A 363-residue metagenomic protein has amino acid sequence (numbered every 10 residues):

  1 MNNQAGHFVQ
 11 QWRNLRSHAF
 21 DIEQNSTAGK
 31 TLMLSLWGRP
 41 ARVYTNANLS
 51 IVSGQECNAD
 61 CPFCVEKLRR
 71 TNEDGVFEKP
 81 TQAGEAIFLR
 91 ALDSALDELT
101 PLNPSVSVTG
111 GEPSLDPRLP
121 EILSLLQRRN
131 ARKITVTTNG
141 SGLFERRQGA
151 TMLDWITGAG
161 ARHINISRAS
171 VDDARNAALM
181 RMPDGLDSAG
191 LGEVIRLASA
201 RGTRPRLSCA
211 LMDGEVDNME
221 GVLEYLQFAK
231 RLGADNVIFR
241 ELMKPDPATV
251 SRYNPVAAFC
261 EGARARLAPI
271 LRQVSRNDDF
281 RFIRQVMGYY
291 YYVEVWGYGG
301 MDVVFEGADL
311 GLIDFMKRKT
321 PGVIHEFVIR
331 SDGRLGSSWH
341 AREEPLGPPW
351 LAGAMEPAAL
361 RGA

Functional and structural regions predicted by a protein language model:
N2-M33, Y290-V295: A broadly conserved sequence feature marking short terminus-proximal activation segments in nucleic acid-centric
N3-A5, R16-H18, L32-L36, P40 (+2 more regions): Flexible mid-to-C-terminal extensions adjoining Fe-S/redox cofactors in radical SAM and related proteins
H18-A91: Canonical Radical SAM [4Fe-4S] cluster-binding loop centered on the CxxxCxxC motif and its immediate flanking residues
N48, V52, L68-I87, L99-D116 (+4 more regions): Core AdoMet radical
N58, S170-V171, M212, M243-K244 (+3 more regions): Short, solvent-exposed loop/turn segments at secondary-structure junctions
A91-G149, D187-M219, A263-V274, G299-D302 (+4 more regions): Mobile, glycine- and charge-enriched loop segments and immediately flanking short secondary-structure elements within
L99, Q127, T157, Q227-K230: Non-catalytic positions within long, well-ordered alpha-helices that form the structural scaffold/packing of enzyme
A174-A189, R196-R318: Radical SAM enzyme [4Fe-4S]-AdoMet core and its adjacent flexible, acidic and glycine-rich loops/tails across
